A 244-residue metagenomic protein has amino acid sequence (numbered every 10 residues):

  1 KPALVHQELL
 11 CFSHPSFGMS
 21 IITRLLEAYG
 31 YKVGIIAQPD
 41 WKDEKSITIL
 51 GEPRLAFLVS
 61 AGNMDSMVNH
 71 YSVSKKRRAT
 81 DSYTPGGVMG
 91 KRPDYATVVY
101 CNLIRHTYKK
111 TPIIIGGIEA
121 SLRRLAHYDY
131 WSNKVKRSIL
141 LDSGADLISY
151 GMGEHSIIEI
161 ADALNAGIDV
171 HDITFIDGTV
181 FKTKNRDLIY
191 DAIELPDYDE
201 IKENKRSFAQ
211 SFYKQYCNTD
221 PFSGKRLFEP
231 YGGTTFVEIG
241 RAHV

Functional and structural regions predicted by a protein language model:
K1, I239-G240: Accessible peptide chain termini
P2-Q7, S13-R54: Nucleic acid-processing catalytic cores of prokaryotic defense/repair systems
F12-S13, I158: Loop/helix-junction capping segments adjacent to catalytic residues or to phosphate/diphosphate-binding pockets
A37-E238: Glycine-rich beta-alpha loop elements in corrinoid/cobalamin-binding modules across cobalamin-dependent enzymes
A242-V244: Conserved small/polar residues in nucleotide/adenosyl-binding loops
